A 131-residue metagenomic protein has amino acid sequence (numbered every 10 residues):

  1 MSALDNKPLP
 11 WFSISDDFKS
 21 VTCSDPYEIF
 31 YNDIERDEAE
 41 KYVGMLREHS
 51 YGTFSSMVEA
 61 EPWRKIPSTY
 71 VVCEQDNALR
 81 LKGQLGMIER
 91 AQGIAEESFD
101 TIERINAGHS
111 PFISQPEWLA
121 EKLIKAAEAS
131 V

Functional and structural regions predicted by a protein language model:
M1-T22: Serine-dependent carboxylesterase/thioesterase catalytic core of lipase-like alpha/beta-hydrolase/SGNH enzymes
S24-N32: Helix-loop "lid/cap" segments that line or gate small-molecule binding pockets
D33, D37, K41-G44: Acidic, glycine-rich loop-and-strand cores that form catalytic or ligand-binding grooves in diverse globular domains
G44-P62, I66: Active-site nucleophile elbow and catalytic-triad environment of alpha/beta-hydrolase enzymes
W63-S68, S98-D100: Short, proline-enriched alpha-helix->beta-strand connector loops that line the catalytic pocket of alpha/beta-hydrolase
P67-A78, N106: Conserved strand-to-loop "acid loop" that flanks and positions the catalytic carboxylate
N77-M87, S114-Q115: Conserved alpha/beta-hydrolase "acid-adjacent" motif
A95-V131: Catalytic active-site module of serine/aspartate enzymes centered on a nucleophile-bearing elbow/loop
